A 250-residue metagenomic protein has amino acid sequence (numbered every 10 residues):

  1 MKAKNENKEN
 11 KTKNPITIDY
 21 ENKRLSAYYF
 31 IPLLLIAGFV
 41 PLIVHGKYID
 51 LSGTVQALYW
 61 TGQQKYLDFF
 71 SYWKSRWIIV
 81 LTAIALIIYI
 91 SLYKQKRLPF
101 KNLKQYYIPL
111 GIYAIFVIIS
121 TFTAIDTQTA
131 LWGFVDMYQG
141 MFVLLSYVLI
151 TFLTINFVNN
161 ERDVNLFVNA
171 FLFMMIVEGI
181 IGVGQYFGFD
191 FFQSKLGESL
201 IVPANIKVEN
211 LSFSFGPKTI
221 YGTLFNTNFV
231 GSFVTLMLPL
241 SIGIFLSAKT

Functional and structural regions predicted by a protein language model:
K2-R24, Y28-V44, R76-S91, P109-T127 (+2 more regions): Alpha-helical transmembrane segments of multi-pass inner-membrane proteins
I16-K23, Q64-S75, K96-N102, T154: Asp/Glu-centered strand-loop micro-motifs enriched in Gly/Pro and often flanked by an aromatic residue
R24, Y48, Y59-G62, F213: Intrinsic-disorder-associated interaction segments
G46-G53: Hydrophobic transmembrane helix segments
G53-F69, V202: Perimembrane loop-to-helix junctions flanking transmembrane segments
R97-L103, V158-L166: Interfacial helix-loop-helix linkers and transmembrane-helix boundary segments in multi-pass membrane proteins
A130-M141: Non-cytosolic membrane-interface motifs at loop->transmembrane helix junctions
